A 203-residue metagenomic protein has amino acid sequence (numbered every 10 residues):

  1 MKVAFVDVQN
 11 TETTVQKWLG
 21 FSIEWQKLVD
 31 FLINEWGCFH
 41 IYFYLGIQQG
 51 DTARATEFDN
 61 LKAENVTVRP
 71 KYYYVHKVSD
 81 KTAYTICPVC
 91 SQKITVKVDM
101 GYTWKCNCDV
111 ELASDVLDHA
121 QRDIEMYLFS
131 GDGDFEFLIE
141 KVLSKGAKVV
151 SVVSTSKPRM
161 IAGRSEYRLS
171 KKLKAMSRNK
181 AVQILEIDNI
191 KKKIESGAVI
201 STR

Functional and structural regions predicted by a protein language model:
M1-R203: Terminal and domain-boundary accessory regions
